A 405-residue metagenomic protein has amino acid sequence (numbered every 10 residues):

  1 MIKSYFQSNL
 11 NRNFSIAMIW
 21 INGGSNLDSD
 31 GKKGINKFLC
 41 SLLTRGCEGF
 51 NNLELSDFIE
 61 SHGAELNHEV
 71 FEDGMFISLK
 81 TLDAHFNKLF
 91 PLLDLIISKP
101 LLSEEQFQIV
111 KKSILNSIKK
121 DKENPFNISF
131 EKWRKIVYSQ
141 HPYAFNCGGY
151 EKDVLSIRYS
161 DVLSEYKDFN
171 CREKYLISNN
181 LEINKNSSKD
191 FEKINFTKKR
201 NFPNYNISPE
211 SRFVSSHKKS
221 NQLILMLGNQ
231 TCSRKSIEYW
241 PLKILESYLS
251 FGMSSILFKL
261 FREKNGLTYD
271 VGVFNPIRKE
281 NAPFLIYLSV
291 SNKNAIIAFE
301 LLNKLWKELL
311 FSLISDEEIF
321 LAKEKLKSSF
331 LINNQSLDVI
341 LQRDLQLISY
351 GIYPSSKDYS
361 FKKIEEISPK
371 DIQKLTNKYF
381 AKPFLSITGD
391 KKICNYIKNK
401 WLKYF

Functional and structural regions predicted by a protein language model:
Y5, I16-W20, L39-L42, N67-E69 (+2 more regions): Short, conserved beta-strand segments within well-ordered enzyme catalytic domains that often line or immediately flank
Y5-S25, K32-K33, K198-F258, K363: His/Glu-based metal-binding/catalytic segments typifying zinc-dependent metallopeptidases
K32-N36, F86, S129-F130, P241: Short runs of predominantly hydrophobic/aromatic residues within well-ordered alpha helices that form helix-helix
G34-C47: Active-site SXXK
L39, L55, N186-S188, L245 (+1 more regions): Generic structural signal for hydrophobic residues
E54-K199, S215, L225, T231-S233 (+1 more regions): Charge-rich, well-structured scaffold segments of protease-associated domains
